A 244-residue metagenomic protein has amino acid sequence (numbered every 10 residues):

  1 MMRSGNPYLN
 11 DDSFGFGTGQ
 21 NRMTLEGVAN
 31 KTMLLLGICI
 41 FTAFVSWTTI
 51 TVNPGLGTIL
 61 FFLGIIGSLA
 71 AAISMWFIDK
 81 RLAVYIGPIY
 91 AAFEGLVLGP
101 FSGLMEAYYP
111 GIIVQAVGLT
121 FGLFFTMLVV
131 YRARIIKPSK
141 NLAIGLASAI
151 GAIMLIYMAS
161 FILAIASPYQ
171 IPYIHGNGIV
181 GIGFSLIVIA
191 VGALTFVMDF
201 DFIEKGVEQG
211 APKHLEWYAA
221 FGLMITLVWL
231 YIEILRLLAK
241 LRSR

Functional and structural regions predicted by a protein language model:
M1-R244: A hydrophobic alpha-helical transmembrane-helix feature that marks the membrane cores and membrane-interface segments
